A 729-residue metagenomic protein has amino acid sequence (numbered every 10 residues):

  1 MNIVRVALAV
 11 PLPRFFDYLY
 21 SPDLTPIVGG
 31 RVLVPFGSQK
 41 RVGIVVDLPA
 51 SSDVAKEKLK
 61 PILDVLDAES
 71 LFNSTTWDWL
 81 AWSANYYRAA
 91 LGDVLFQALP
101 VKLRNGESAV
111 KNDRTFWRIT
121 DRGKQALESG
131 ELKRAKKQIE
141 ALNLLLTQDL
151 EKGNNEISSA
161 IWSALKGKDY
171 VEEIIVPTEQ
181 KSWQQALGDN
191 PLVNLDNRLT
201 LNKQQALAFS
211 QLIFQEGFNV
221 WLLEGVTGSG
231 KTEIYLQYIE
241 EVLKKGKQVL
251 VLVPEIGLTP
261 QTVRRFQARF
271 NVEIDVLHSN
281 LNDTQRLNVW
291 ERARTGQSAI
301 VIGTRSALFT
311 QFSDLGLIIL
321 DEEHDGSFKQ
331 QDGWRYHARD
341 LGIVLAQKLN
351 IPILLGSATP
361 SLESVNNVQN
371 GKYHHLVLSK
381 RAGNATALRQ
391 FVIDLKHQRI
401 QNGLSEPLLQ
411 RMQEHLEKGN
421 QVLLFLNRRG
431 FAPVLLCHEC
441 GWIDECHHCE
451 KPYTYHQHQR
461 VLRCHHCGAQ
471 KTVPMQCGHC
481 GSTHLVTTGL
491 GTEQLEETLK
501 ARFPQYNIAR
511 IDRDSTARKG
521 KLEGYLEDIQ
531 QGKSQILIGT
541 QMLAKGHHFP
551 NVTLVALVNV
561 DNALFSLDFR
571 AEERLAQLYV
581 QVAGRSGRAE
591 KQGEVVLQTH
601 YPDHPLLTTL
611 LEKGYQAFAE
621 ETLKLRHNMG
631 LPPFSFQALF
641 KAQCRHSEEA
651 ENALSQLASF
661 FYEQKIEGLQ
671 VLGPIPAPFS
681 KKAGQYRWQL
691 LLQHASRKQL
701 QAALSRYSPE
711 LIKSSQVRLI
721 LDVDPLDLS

Functional and structural regions predicted by a protein language model:
M1-S357, Q369-A385, Q664, K698-S729: Accessory, non-ATPase domains that flank or precede helicase/AAA+ motor cores in DNA-metabolism machines
V4, Y18, G43, Q390 (+3 more regions): Small-residue-enriched segments and motifs
P35-S38, E255, M629-L631, F679-K681: AMP-binding (ANL) adenylation modules
K40, Q670-K698: Short, intrinsically disordered low-complexity segments
L192-N202, G217-E651, W688-L691, K698 (+1 more regions): Inter-lobe coupling/hinge segments of SF2-like helicase ATPases
F503-Y506, F661-Q670, I712-Q716: Short secondary-structure junctions
Q616, E649-L672: Short amphipathic alpha-helix segments
E663-A683, L719, P725-L728: A carboxyl-terminal module marker
